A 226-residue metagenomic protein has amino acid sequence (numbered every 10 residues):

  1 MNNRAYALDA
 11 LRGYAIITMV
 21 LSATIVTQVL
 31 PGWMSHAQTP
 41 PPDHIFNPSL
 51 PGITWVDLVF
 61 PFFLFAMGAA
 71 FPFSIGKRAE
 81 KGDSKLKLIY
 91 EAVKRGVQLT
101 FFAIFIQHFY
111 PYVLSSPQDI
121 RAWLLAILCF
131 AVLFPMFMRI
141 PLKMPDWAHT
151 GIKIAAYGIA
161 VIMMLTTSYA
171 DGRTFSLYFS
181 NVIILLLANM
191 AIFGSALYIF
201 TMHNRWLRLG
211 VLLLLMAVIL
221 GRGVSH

Functional and structural regions predicted by a protein language model:
M1-H226: Alpha-helical transmembrane segments and their immediate juxtamembrane cytosolic regions
